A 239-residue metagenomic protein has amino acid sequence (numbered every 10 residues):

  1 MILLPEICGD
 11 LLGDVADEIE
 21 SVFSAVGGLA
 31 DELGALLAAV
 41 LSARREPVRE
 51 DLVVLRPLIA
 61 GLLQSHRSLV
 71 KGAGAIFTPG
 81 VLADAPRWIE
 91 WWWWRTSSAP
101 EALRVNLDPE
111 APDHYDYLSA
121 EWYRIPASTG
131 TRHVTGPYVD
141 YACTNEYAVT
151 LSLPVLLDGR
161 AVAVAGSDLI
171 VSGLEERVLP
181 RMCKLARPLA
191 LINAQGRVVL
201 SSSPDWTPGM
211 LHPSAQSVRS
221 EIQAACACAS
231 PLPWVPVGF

Functional and structural regions predicted by a protein language model:
M1-P47, Y147-A148: Juxtamembrane extracytoplasmic/periplasmic/luminal helical "stalk" adjacent to the first N-terminal
H66-S68, L118-H133, S220-L232: Soluble sensory domains of the PAS superfamily and closely related sensory modules
S68-T129, L200-S202: Extracellular/periplasmic ligand-sensing ectodomains of membrane signal-transduction proteins
G80-L82, D158, L189-V199, P204: Short, glycine-anchored, charge-dense loop/turn motifs used at functional sites
L118-C143, V171-M182: Short, basic/aromatic recognition patches
T144-V178, V237-F239: Conserved beta-strands of PAS-like sensory domains
L169-V199: Solvent-exposed, extracytoplasmic
D205-F239: Extracellular/periplasmic juxtamembrane segments that couple receptor/chemosensory ectodomains to their
